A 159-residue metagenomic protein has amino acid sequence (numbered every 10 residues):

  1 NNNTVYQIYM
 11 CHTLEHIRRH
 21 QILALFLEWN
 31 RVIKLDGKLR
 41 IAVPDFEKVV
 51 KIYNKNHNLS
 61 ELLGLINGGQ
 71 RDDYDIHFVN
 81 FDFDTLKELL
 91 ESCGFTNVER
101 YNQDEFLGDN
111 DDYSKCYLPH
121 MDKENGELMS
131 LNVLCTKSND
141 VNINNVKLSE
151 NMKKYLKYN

Functional and structural regions predicted by a protein language model:
N1-I8: A short acidic, Gly/Pro-enriched loop at the edge of an enzyme's catalytic core that lines a small-molecule cofactor
N2, H16-R18: Alpha-helical hinge/cap motifs
Y9-H16: Short catalytic micro-motifs in class I SAM-dependent methyltransferases
R19-Y158: S-adenosyl-L-methionine-dependent methyltransferase catalytic module, highlighting the catalytic core
